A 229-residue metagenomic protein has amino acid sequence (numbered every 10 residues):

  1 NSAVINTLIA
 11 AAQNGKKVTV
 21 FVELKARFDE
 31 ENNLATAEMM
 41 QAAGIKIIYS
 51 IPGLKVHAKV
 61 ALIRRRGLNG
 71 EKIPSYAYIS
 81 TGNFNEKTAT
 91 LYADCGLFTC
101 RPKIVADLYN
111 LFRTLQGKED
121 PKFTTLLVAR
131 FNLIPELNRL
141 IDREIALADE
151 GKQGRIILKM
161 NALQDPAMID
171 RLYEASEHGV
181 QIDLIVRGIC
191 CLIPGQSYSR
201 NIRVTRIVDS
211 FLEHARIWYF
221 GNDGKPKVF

Functional and structural regions predicted by a protein language model:
A3-L91, F98, K103-V105, R130-F229: PLD/PLD-like phosphodiesterase catalytic module centered on the HKD motif
T81-K87, F112-E119: Charged, low-complexity, helix/coiled-coil-prone segments
G96-T99, K103-L115, K122-F123: Metal-dependent catalytic core segments for phosphate chemistry
Q116-L126, G151-Q153: Gly-rich Lys/Arg/Thr-decorated short loops/hinges at beta-loop-alpha junctions or inter-strand turns that position
